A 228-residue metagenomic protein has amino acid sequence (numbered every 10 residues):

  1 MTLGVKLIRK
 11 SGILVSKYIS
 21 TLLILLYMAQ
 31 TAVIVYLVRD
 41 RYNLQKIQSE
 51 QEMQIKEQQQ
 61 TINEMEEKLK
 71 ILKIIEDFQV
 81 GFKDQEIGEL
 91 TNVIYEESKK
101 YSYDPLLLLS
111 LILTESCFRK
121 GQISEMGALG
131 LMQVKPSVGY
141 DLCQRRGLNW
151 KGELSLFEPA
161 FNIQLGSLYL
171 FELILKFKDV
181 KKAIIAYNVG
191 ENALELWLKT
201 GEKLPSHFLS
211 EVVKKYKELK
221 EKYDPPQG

Functional and structural regions predicted by a protein language model:
T2-N43: Single-pass membrane-anchoring alpha-helices
Q30, L37-Q58, I62-M65: Long, heptad-repeat coiled-coil alpha-helices used as oligomerization/scaffolding rods
Q58-G228: Catalytic glycan-binding domains that act on GlcNAc-containing polysaccharides
